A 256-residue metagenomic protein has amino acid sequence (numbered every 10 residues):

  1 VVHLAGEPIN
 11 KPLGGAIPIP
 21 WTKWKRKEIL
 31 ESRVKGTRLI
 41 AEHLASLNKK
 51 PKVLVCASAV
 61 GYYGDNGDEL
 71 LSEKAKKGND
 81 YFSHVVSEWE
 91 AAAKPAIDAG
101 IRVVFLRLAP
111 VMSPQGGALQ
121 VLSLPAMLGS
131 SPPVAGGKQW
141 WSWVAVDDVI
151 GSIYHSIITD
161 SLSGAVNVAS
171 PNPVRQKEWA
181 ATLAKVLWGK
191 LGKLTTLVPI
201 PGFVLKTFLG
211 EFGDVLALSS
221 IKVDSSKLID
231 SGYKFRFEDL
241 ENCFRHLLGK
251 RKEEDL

Functional and structural regions predicted by a protein language model:
V1-L39: NAD(P)H-binding glycine-rich loop region in Rossmannoid oxidoreductase-like domains and their noncatalytic homologs
N10-K11, C56-D68, K76, V111-G116: Conserved catalytic-site region of short-chain dehydrogenase/reductase
W21-K27, E31, G67-F105: Catalytic helix-loop patch of NAD(P)-dependent Rossmann-fold dehydrogenases
G67, S87, A99-I101, M112-V121 (+1 more regions): Glycine/proline-rich active-site loop of Rossmann-fold NAD(P)-dependent oxidoreductases
D80-S83, K94-F105, A109-W141, V146: NAD(P)-dependent short-chain dehydrogenase/reductase
S123-S131, Q139-V174: Alpha-helical substrate-binding/gating segment
S156-F212, R245, K250-L256: Mid/C-terminal beta-alpha module of Rossmann-like enzyme folds, strongest in SDR-family dehydrogenases/epimerases
D214-L256: C-terminal amphipathic/interface module of NAD(P)-dependent oxidoreductases and related NAD-binding regulators
